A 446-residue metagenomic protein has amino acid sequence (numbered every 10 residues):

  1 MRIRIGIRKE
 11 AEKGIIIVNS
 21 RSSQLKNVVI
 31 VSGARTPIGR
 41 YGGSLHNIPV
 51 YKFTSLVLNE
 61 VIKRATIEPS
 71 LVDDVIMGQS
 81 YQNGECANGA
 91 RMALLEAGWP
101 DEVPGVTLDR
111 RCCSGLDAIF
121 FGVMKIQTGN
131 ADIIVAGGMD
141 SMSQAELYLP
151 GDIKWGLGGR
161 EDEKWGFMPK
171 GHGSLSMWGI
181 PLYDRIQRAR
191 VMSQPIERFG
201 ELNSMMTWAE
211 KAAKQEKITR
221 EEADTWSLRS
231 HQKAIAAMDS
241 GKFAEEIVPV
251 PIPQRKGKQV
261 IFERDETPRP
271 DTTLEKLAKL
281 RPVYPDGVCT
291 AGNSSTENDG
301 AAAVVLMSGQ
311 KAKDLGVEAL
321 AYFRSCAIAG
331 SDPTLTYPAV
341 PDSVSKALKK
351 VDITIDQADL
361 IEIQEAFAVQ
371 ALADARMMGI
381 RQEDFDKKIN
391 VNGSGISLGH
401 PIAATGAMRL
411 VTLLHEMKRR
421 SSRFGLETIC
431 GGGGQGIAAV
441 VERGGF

Functional and structural regions predicted by a protein language model:
G14-E85, G89-A97, P104, W208-R220 (+5 more regions): Conserved active-site "lid/cap" helical segment
I15-I48, E60, S176, I180-S193 (+8 more regions): Condensing-enzyme catalytic core mediating Claisen C-C bond formation in acyl metabolism
R35-T36, H46-N47, S55-L56, R64 (+3 more regions): N-terminal extracellular/periplasmic Venus flytrap/periplasmic-binding protein-like
H46-I134, G138-M168, I247-E263, T334 (+2 more regions): Conserved beta-ketoacyl condensing-enzyme motif
Q79-I134, Q144, G200-S204, D271-T296 (+2 more regions): Conserved catalytic cysteine-centered active-site region of acyl-thioester-dependent Claisen-condensing enzymes
R110-D140, Y148, A213-K242, A303-Q310 (+3 more regions): Active-site-proximal alpha-helical scaffold in enzymes
I133-K211: Flexible glycine-/small-residue-enriched beta->alpha junction loops that bind anionic phosphate/pyrophosphate groups
T207-E210, Q254, R324-S397: Active-site pocket-lining segment
